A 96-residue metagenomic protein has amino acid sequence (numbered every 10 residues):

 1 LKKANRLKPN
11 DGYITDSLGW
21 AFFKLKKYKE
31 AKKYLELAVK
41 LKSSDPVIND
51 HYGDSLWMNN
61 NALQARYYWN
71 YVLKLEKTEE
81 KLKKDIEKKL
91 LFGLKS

Functional and structural regions predicted by a protein language model:
K3-A4, L37-A38, Y71-V72: Canonical positions in the second alpha-helix
L7, K40-L41, L75: Structural marker of alpha-solenoid helical repeat scaffolds
S17, H51, D85-K89: Canonical tetratricopeptide repeat
